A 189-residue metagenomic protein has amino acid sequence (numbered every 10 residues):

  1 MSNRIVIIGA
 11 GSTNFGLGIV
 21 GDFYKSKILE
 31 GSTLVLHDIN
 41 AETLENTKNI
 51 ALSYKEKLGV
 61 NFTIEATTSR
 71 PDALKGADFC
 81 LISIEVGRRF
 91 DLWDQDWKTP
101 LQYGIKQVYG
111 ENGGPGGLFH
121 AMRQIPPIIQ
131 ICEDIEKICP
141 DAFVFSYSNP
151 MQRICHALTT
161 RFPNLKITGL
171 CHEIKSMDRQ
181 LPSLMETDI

Functional and structural regions predicted by a protein language model:
R4, T33, T63, F143 (+1 more regions): Residues at the starts of beta-strands that form the adenosine-phosphate
I5-G31: N-terminal Rossmann-like dinucleotide-binding module
A10-F15, A41-T43, R88, S146-I154 (+1 more regions): Gly/Ser/Thr-rich loops at beta-strand to alpha-helix junctions that form or flank small-molecule/cofactor-binding
K27-L29, K55-N61, F162-P163, M185: Short helix-capping segments at alpha-helix termini
I28-Y54: NAD(P)-binding Rossmann-fold cofactor-contacting core
H37-T43, L58-D141: Rossmann-like NAD(P)-binding element
I129-E136, P140-I189: Rossmann-like dinucleotide-binding core of oxidoreductases
